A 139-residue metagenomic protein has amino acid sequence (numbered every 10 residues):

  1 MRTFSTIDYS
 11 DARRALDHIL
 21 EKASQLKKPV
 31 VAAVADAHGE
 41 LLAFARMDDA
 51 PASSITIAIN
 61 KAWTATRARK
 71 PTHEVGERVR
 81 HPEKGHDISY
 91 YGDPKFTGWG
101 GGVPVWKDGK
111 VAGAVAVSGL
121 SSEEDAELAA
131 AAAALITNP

Functional and structural regions predicted by a protein language model:
M1-P139: Flexible, solvent-exposed loop/hinge segments and secondary-structure transition points
